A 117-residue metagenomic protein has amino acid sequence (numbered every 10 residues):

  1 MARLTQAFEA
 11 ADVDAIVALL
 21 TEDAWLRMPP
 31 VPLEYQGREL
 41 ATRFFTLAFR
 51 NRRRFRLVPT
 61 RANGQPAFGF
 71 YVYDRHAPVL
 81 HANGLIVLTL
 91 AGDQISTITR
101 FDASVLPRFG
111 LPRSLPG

Functional and structural regions predicted by a protein language model:
M1-G117: C-terminal and inter-domain tail/linker signature
